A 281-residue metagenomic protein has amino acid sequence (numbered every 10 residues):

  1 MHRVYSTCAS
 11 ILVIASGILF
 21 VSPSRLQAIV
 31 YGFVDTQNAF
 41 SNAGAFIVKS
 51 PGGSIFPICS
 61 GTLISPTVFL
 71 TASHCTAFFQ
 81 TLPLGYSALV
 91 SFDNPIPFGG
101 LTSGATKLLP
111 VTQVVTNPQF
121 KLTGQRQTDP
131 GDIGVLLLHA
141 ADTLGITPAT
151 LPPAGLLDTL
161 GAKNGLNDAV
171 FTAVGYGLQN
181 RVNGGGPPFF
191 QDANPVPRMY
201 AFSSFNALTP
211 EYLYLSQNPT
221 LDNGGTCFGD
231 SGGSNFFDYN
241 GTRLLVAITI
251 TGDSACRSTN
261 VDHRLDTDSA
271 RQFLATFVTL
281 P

Functional and structural regions predicted by a protein language model:
M1-I11: Bacterial N-terminal signal peptides that target proteins for export
A9-F20: Bacterial N-terminal signal peptides
F20-A28: Sec/Tat signal peptide C-region and signal peptidase I cleavage site
Q27-F46, P57-F98, G104, A193-P210 (+1 more regions): C-terminal subregion of chymotrypsin/trypsin-like serine protease catalytic domains
I29-N38, L82-L160, A193-N194: Conserved catalytic-core segment of clan PA serine endopeptidases
F46-K49, G175-Q179, T251: Generic short beta-strand segments
V48, L63, T71, F92 (+6 more regions): Hydrophobic residues in beta-strands and at strand termini
D129-N223, N260, T267-Q272: Chymotrypsin/trypsin-fold serine protease catalytic domain
